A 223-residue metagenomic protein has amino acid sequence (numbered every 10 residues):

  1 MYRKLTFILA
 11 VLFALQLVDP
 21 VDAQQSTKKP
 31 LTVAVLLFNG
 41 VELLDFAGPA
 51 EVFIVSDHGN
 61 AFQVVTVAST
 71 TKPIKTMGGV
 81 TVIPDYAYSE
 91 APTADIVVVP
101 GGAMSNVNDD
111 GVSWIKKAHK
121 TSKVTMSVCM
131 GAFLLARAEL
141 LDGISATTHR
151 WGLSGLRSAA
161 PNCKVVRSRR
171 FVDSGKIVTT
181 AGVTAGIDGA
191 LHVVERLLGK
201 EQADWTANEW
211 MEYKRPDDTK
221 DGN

Functional and structural regions predicted by a protein language model:
Y2, D19-T125, A132-R137, D142-G143 (+4 more regions): Extended, subdomain-level signal for the structured scaffold at the beginning of enzyme domains
T6-Q16: Bacterial N-terminal signal peptides
V82-I83, I177-T180: Short hydrophobic-aromatic micro-motifs
S127, T147-T148: Short beta-strand scaffold positions
T148-R150, S154: Class I SAM-dependent methyltransferase SAM-binding "motif I" and its flanking Rossmann-like core
D173-I177, L191-V194: Phosphate-binding/catalytic loops
G182-G186: Short acidic alpha-helix initiation/capping motifs at coil-to-helix transition points, especially at protein N-termini
